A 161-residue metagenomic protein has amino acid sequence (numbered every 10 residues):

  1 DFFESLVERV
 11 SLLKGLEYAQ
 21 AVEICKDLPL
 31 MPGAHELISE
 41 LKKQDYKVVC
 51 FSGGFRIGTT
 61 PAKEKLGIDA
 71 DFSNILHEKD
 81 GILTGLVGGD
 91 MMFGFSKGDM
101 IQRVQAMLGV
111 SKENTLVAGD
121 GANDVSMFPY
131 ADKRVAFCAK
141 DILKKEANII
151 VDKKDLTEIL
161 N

Functional and structural regions predicted by a protein language model:
D1-E17: N-terminal helical cap/lid subdomain that shapes the substrate entry/recognition surface in HAD-like hydrolases
L16, V22-N161: C-terminal cap/substrate-recognition subdomain and adjoining C-terminal extension of metal-dependent phosphatase-like
